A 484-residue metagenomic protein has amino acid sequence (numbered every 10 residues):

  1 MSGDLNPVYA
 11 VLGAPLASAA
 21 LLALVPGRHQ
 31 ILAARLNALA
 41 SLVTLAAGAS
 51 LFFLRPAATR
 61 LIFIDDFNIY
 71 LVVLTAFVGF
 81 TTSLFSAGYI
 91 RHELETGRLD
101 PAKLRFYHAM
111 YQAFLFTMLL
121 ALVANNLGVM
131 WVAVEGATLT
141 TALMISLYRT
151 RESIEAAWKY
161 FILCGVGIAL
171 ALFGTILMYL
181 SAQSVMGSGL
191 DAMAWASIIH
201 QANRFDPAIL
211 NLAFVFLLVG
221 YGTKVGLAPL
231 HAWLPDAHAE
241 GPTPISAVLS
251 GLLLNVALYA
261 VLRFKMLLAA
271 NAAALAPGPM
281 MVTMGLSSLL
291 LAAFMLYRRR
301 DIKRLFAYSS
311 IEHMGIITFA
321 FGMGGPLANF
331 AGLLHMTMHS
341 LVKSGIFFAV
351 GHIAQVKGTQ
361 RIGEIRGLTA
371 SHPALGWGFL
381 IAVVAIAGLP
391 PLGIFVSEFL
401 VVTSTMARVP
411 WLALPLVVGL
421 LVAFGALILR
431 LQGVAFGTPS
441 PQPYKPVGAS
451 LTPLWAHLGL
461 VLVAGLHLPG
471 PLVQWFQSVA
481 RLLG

Functional and structural regions predicted by a protein language model:
M1-A109, A196, Q477-L482: Transmembrane helix-loop-helix hairpins at membrane boundaries of multipass inner-membrane proteins
S2-N6, V25-L32, P56-D66, R98-R105 (+7 more regions): Juxtamembrane loop-transmembrane helix junctions in multi-pass integral membrane proteins, especially the extracellular
D4, V11-L12, L22-A23, V225 (+5 more regions): Hydrophobic alpha-helical transmembrane segments of integral membrane proteins, especially lipid-exposed positions
V8-P15, A33-A47, N68-T75, Y107-F114 (+7 more regions): Hydrophobic alpha-helical transmembrane segments of polytopic
S41-A46, C164-I176, H457-H467: Hydrophobic alpha-helical membrane-insertion segments
T81-R91, F116-G128, A142-G433: Hydrophobic transmembrane alpha-helices and their helix-loop junctions in integral membrane proteins
S188-D191, G241, H372-A374, F424-G484: Cytoplasmic/organellar membrane-interface segments at the starts of transmembrane helices in multi-pass inner-membrane
